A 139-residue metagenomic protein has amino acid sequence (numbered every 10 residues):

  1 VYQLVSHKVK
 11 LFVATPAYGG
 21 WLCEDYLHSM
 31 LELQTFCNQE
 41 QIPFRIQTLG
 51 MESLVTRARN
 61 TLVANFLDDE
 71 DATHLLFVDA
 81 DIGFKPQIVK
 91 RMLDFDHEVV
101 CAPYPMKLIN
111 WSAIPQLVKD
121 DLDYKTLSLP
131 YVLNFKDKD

Functional and structural regions predicted by a protein language model:
V1-S53, R57: N-proximal low-complexity "stem/linker" segments adjacent to membrane-targeting elements
S6, D68-D69, D94: Alpha-helix termination/capping residues and helix-transition junctions
L11, A72-T73, H97: Local beta-strand N-terminus motif with an aromatic residue
V55-D68: Short, conserved alpha-helix that lines the donor NDP-sugar binding/gating region of sugar-transfer enzymes
A64, E70-K85: Short beta-strand-to-loop acidic/aromatic patch adjacent to the donor-nucleotide binding site
K85-D139: Conserved catalytic core of nucleotide-sugar-dependent glycosyltransferases
